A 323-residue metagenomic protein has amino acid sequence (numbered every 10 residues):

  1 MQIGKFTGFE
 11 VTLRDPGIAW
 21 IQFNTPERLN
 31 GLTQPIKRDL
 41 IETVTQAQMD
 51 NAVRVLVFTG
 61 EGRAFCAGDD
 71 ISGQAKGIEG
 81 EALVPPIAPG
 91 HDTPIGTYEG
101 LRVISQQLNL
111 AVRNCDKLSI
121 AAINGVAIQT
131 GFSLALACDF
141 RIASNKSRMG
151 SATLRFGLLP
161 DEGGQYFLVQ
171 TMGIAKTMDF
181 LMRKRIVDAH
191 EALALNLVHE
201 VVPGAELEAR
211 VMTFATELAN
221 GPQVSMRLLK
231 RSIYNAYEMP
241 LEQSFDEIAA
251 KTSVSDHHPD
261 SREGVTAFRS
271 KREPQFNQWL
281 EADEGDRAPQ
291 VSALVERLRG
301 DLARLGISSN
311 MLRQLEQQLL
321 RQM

Functional and structural regions predicted by a protein language model:
M1-E61, Q290-D301, G306-M311, L315-E316: Conserved CoA-thioester-binding segment of acyl-CoA-metabolizing enzymes
I21, T25, L40, F58 (+7 more regions): Terminal peptide-recognition signature
T25-P26, D50, G221-P222, H258 (+1 more regions): Short loop-to-helix capping motifs
I36-L40, I104, L207, I248: Hydrophobic alpha-helical membrane-association signature
G60-A111, A127, G157, P240: Glycine- (often His-adjacent) and acidic-residue-rich active-site loop that binds/positions the CoA thioester
L110-M226, H257-H258, R262-T266: Crotonase-fold acyl-CoA enzyme core
I142-S147, V198-D246, S253-P259, Q275-D301: C-terminal long alpha-helix characteristic of the crotonase
